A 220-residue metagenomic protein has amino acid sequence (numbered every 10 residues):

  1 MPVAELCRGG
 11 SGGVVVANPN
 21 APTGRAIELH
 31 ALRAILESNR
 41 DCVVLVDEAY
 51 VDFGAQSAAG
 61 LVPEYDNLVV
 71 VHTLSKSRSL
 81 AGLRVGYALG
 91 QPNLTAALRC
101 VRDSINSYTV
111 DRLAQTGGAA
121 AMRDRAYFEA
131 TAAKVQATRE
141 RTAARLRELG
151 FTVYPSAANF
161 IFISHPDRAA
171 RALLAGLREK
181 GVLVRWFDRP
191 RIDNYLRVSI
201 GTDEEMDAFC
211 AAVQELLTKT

Functional and structural regions predicted by a protein language model:
M1-D52: Active-site phosphate-binding strand-loop segment of PLP-dependent enzymes
H30, A175-K180, R185, R189-T220: PLP-dependent enzyme catalytic core of the Aspartate aminotransferase-like
G60-L68: Nucleotide-activated donor-binding/catalytic signature segment of Leloir-type glycosyltransferases, i.e., the conserved
N67-R147, F151-Y154: PLP-dependent aminotransferase class I/II
G82, A157, R191-N194: Short acidic/glycine-enriched loop/turn segments that link adjacent beta-strands
G90, I163-D167, I200-T202: Short beta-strand-to-loop capping motifs
V135-Q136, R147-K180, L196: Conserved PLP-binding catalytic core of the aspartate aminotransferase-like
